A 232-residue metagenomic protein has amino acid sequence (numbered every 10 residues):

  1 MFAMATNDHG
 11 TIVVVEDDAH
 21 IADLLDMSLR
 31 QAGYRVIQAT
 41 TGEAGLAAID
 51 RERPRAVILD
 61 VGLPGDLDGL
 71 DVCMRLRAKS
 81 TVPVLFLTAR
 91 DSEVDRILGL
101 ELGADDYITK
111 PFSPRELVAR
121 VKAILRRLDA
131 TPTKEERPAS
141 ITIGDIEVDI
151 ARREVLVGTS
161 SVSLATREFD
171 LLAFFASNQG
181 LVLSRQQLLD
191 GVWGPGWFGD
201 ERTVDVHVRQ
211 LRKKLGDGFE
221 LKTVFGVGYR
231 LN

Functional and structural regions predicted by a protein language model:
M1-A5, K213, N232: Intrinsically disordered, low-complexity protein-interaction/activation regions
M1-P132: N-terminal/domain-start alpha-helical segments
D8-T11, A123-V182, Q186: Short, Lys/Arg-enriched segments at the junction into DNA-binding effector domains of transcriptional regulators
L24, A48, D66, G158 (+2 more regions): Residues that scaffold the ATP/ADP-binding catalytic core of kinase and kinase-like folds
G33, V118-V121, I150, V192 (+1 more regions): Short amphipathic alpha-helical/adjacent loop interface patches that line ligand and macromolecule-binding sites
A44, G226-R230: Glycine-rich nucleotide-binding loop
A104, E154-F219, F225-V227: Positively charged, aromatic-enriched patches within helix-turn-helix-type DNA-binding elements, predominantly
